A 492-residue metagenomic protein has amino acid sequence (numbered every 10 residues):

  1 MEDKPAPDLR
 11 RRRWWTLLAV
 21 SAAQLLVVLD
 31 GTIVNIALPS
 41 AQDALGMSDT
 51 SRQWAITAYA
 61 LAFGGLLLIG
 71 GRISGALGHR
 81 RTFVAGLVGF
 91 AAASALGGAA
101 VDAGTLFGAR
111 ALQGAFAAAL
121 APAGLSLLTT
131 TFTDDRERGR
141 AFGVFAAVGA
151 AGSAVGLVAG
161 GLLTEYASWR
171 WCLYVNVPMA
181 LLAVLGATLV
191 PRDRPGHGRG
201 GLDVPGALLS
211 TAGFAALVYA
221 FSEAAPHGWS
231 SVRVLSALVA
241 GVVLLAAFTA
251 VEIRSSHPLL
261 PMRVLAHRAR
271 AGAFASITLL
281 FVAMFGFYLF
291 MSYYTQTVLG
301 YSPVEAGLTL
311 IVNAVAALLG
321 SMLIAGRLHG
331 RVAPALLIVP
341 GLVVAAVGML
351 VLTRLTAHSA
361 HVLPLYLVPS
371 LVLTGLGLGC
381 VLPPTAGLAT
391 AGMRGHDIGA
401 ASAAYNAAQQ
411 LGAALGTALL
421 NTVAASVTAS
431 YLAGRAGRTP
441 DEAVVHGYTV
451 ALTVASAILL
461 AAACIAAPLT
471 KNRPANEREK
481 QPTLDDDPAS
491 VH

Functional and structural regions predicted by a protein language model:
M1-L189, I338, T353: Transmembrane-helix bundle of Major Facilitator Superfamily
M1-R12, L469-H492: Intrinsic disorder in cytosolic terminal tails and internal cytosolic loops of multi-pass membrane transporters
R13-I36, D49, A55, V232-L244 (+2 more regions): 12-transmembrane solute porter fold
A41-Q42, I73-S74, A159-A167, F221 (+4 more regions): Interfacial helix-cap and linker-helix signal at transmembrane-aqueous boundaries of multi-pass secondary transporters
T50, G75-A76, G98-V101, T164-R170 (+6 more regions): Membrane-helix boundary and inter-helical linker elements of multi-pass secondary transporters
G89-A99, L112, F116, M179-G186 (+6 more regions): Transmembrane-helix signature of multi-pass solute transporters
P122, G149-G161, E165, F214 (+3 more regions): Glycine/proline-centered helix-kink
G143, E165-I277, A283, Y301-I311 (+3 more regions): Hydrophobic transmembrane-helix bundles of small-molecule transporters
